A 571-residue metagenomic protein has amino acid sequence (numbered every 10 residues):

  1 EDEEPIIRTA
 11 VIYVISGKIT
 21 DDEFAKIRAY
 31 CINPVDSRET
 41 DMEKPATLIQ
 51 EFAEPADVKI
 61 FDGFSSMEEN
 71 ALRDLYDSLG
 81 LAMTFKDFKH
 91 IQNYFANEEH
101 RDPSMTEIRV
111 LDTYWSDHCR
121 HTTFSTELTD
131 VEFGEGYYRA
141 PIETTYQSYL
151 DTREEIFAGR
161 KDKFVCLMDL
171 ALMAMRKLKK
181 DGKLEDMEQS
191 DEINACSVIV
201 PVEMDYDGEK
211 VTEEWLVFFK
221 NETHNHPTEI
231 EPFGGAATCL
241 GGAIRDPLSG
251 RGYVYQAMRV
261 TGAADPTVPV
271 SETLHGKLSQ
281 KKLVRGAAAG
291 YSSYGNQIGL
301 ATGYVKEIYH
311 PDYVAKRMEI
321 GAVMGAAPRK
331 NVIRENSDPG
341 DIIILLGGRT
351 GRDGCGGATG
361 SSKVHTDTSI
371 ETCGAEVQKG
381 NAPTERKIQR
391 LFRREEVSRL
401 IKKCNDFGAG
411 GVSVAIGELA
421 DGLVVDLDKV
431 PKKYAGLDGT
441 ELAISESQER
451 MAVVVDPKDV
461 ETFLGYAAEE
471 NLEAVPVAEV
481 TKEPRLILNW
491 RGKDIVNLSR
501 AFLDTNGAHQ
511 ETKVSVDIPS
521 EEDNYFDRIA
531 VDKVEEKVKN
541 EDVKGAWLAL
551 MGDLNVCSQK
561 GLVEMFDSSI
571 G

Functional and structural regions predicted by a protein language model:
D2-G571: Glycine/proline-enriched, intrinsically flexible loops and inter-domain linkers
